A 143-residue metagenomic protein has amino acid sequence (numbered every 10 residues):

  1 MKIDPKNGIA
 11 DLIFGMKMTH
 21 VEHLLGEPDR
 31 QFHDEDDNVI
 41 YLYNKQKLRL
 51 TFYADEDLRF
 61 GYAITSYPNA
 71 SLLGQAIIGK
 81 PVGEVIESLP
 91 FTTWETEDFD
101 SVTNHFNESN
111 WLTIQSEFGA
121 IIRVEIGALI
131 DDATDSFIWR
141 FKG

Functional and structural regions predicted by a protein language model:
M1-P5: A short, surface-exposed helix-loop junction/capping segment
K6-D11, A70-Q75: Short, recurring structural edge motifs at helix starts
M16-L58, S71-L72, A76-G143: A cross-family detector of function-defining hotspots
G61-S71: Helix-adjacent hinge/juxtasegments
